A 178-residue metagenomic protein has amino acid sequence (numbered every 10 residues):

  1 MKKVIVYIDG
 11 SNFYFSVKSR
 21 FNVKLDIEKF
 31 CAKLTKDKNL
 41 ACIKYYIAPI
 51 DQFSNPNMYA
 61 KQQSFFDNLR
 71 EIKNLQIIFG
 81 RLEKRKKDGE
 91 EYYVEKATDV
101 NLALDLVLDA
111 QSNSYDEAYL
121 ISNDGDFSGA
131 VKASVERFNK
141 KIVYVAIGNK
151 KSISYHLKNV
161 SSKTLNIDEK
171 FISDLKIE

Functional and structural regions predicted by a protein language model:
M1-V94, R137, K141, G148: Domain-level signal for Mg2+-assisted phosphodiester chemistry and nucleotide/NA-binding surfaces in nucleic-acid
E71, Q76-E178: Nuclease catalytic cores that cleave nucleic-acid phosphodiester bonds, predominantly acidic two-metal-ion
